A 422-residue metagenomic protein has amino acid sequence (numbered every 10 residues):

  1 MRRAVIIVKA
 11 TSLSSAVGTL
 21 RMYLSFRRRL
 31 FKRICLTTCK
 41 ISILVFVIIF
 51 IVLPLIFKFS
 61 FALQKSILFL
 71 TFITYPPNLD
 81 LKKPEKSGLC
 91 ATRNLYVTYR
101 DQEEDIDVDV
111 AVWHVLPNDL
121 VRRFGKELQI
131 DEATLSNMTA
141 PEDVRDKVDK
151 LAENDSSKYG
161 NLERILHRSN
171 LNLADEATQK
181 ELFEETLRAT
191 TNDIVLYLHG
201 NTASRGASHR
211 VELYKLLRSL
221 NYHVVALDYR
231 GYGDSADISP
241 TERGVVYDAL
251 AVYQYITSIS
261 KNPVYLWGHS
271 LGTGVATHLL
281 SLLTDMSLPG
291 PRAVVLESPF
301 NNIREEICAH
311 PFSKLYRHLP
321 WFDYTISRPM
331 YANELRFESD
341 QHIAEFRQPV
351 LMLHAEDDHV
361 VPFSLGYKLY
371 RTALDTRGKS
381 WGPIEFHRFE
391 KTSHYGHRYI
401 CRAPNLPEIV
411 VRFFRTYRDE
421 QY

Functional and structural regions predicted by a protein language model:
R2-N94, P404, Y422: N-terminal membrane-anchoring alpha-helices
V110-S156, G160-Y253: Membrane-embedded segments
G268-G272, A276: Gly/Ala-rich beta-loop-alpha elbow adjacent to hydrolase catalytic centers
H278-H342, Q348, R398-R402: Hydrolase active-site cap/lid region
E345-R347, M352-H354, D358: Short beta-strand/loop motif that positions the catalytic acidic residue of the alpha/beta-hydrolase fold
H359-K368: Conserved alpha/beta-hydrolase "acid-adjacent" motif
Y367-Y370, D375-Y422: C-terminal catalytic histidine-bearing segment of alpha/beta-hydrolase fold enzymes
